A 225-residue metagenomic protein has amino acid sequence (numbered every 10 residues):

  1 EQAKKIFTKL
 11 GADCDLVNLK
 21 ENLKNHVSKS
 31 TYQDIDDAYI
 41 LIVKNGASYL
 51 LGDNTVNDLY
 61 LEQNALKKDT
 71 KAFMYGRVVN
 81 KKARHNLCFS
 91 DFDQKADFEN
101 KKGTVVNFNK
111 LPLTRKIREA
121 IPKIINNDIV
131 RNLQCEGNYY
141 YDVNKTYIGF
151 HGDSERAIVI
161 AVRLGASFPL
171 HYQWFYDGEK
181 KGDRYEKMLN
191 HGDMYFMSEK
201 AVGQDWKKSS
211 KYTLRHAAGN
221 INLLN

Functional and structural regions predicted by a protein language model:
E1-N225: Non-heme Fe(II) oxygenase metal-center motifs and adjacent flexible, charged/small-residue loops
